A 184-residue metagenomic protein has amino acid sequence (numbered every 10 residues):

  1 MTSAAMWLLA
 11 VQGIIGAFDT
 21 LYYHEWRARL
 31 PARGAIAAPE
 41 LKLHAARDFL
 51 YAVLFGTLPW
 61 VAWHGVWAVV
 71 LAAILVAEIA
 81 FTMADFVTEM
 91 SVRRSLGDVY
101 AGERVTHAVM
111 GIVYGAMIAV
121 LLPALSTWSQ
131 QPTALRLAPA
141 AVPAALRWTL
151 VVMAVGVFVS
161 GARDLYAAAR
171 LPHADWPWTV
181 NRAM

Functional and structural regions predicted by a protein language model:
M1-W7, V53-L71, V120-W148: Helix-coil boundary and interhelical linker segments in multi-pass alpha-helical membrane proteins
G13-Y22, L75-V92, M153-R170: Transmembrane alpha-helical segments that form the membrane-embedded catalytic/substrate-channel core of multi-pass
F18-P39, P172: Membrane-interface helix-loop junction between the first two transmembrane segments
P31-A45, G97-V105: Juxtamembrane helix-capping/reentrant segments at transmembrane boundaries
H44-P59, A108-A119: Core segments of transmembrane alpha-helices that mediate helix-helix packing or line hydrophobic substrate/ligand
G65-L137: Membrane-proximal helix-loop-helix units in multi-pass membrane proteins
E103-M110, A140-A154: Individual transmembrane alpha-helices with interfacial aromatic-anchor signatures
R170-M184: Short, highly charged, low-complexity non-transmembrane loops/tails of multi-pass membrane proteins
